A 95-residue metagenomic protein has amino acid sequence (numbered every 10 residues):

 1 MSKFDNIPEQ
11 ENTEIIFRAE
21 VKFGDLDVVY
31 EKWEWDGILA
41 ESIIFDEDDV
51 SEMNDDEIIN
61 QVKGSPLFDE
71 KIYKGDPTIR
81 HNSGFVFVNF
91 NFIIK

Functional and structural regions predicted by a protein language model:
M1-W35: N-terminal leader/targeting segments
N6, E14-I15, E57, K71 (+2 more regions): Generic short N-terminal amphipathic or hydrophobic helices
F23-V86: Acidic, low-complexity, intrinsically disordered interaction modules
V86-I94: C-terminal edge-of-domain segments
